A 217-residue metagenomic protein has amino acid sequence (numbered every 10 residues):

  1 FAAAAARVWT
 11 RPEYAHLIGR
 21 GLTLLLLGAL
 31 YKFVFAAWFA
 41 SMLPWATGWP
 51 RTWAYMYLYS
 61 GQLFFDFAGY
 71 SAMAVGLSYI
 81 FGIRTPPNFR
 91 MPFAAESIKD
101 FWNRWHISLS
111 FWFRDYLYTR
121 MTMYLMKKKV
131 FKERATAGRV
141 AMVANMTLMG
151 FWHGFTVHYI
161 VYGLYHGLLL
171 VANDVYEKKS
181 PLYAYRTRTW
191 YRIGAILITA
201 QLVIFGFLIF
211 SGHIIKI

Functional and structural regions predicted by a protein language model:
F1-I217: Membrane-embedded transmembrane alpha-helical bundles that form the catalytic cores of multi-pass lipid-modifying
